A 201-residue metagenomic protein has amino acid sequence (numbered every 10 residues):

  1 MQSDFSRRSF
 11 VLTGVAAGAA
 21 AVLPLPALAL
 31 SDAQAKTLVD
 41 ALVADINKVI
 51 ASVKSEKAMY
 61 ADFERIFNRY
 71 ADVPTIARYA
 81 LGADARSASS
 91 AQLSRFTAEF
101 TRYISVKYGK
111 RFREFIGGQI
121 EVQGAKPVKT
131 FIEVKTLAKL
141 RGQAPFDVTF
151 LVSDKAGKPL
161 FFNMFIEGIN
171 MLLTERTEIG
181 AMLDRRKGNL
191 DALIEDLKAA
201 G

Functional and structural regions predicted by a protein language model:
M1-A17: N-terminal secretory signal peptides and thylakoid transit peptides that target proteins across membranes
A19-P24: Hydrophobic h-region of N-terminal signal peptides that target proteins for export in Gram-negative bacteria
L25-A29: Sec/Tat signal peptide C-region and signal peptidase I cleavage site
D32-Y108: Early exported N-terminus immediately downstream of N-terminal targeting peptides
F100, G124-K126, A138-L140, V152-D154 (+1 more regions): A mature extracytoplasmic/lumenal domain signature
V106-F146, D196, G201: Surface-exposed, charged secondary-structure patches
D147-L173: Short beta-strand edge/turn micro-motifs at domain boundaries
I166-G201: Low-complexity, intrinsically disordered terminal/linker segments enriched in charged and Gly/Pro repeats
